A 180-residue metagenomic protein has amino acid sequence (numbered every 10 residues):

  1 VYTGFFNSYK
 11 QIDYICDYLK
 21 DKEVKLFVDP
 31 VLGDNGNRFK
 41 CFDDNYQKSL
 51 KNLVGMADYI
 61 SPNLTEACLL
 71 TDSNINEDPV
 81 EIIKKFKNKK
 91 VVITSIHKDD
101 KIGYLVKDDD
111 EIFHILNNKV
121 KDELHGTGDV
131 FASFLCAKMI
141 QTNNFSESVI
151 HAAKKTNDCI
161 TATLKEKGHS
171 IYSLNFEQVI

Functional and structural regions predicted by a protein language model:
Y2-N52: Glycine/small-residue-rich loop that forms an oxyanion/phosphate-binding "nest" at active or ligand-binding sites
T3-F5, P30-V31, P62-T65, T94-I96 (+2 more regions): Fold-independent oxyanion-binding glycine-rich loops and adjacent beta-strand/coil segments at enzyme active sites
K10, Y14, L69-L70, F134: Phosphate- and divalent-cation-binding pockets in alpha/beta enzyme and binding domains that engage nucleotide-derived
D17, A137, Q141, K154 (+1 more regions): Short, well-ordered alpha-helices that flank and scaffold nucleotide-derived cofactor binding pockets
C41-F113, D122, S146, K155: Conserved phosphate/ATP/ADP-binding segment of small-molecule kinases
K121-F145, V149: Short, small-residue alpha-helix embedded
S146-I180: Charged C-terminal helix
